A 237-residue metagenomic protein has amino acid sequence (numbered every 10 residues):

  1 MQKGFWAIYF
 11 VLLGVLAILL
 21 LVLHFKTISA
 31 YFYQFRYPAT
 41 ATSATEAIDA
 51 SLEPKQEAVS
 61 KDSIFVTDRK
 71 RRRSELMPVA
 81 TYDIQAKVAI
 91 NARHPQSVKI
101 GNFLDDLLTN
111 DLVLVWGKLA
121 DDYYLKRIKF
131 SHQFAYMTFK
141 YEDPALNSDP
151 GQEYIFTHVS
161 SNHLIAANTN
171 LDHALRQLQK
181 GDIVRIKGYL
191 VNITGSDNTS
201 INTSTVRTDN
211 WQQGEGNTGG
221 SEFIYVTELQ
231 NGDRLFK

Functional and structural regions predicted by a protein language model:
G4-K237: OB-fold and OB-like single-stranded nucleic-acid-recognition modules and their adjacent interaction interfaces
